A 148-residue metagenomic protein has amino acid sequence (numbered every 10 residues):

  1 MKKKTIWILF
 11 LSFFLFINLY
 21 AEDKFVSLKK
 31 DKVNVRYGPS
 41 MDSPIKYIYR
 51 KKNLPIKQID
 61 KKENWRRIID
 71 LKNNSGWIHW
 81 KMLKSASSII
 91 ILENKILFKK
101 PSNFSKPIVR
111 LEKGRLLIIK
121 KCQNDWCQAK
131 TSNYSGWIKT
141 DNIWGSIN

Functional and structural regions predicted by a protein language model:
M1-W7: Bacterial N-terminal signal peptides that target proteins for export
I8-F16: Bacterial N-terminal signal peptides
F16-E22: Sec/Tat signal peptide C-region and signal peptidase I cleavage site
E22-N34, G38-K51, P55-R110, R115-I118 (+2 more regions): Boundary regions of SH3-family modules and the immediately adjacent low-complexity/disordered segments in eukaryotic
